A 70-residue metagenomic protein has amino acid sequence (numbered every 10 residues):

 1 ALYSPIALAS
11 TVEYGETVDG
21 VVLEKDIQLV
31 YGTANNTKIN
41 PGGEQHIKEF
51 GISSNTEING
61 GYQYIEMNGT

Functional and structural regions predicted by a protein language model:
A1-T70: Long, low-complexity, polar and repeat-rich extracellular regions of very large Gram-negative surface proteins
